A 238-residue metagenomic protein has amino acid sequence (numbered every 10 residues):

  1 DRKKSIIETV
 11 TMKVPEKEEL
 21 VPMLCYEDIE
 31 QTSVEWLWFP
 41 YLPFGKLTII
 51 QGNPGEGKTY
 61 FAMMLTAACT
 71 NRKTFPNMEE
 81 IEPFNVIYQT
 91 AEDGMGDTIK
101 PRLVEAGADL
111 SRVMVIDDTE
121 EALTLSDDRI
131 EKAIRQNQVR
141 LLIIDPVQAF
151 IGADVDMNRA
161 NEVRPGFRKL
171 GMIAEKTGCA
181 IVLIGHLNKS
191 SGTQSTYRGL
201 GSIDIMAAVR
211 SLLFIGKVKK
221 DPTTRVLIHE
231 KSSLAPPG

Functional and structural regions predicted by a protein language model:
D1-E16: Short, small/acidic-rich helices and loops at N termini and domain boundaries of DNA replication/processing enzymes
K13-L37: N-terminal pre-Walker A segment at the start of P-loop NTPase domains
D28-E35, T124, Q194-Y197: Short gly/ser/thr-rich secondary-structure transition/capping motifs
S33, L37-F39, P54-E56, T74 (+1 more regions): Conserved inter-motif catalytic segment of the P-loop NTP-binding fold
F44-T48, F84: Pre-Walker A (Motif I) flank of P-loop NTPase domains
I49-I50, G55, T59-Y60, Q89 (+2 more regions): Phosphate-binding/switch region of NTP-binding enzymes
F61, L65: Hydrophobic positions on the alpha1 helix immediately C-terminal to the Walker A/P-loop
T70: Gly/Ala-rich phosphate-binding loop of Rossmann-like dinucleotide-binding domains, activating on the conserved
